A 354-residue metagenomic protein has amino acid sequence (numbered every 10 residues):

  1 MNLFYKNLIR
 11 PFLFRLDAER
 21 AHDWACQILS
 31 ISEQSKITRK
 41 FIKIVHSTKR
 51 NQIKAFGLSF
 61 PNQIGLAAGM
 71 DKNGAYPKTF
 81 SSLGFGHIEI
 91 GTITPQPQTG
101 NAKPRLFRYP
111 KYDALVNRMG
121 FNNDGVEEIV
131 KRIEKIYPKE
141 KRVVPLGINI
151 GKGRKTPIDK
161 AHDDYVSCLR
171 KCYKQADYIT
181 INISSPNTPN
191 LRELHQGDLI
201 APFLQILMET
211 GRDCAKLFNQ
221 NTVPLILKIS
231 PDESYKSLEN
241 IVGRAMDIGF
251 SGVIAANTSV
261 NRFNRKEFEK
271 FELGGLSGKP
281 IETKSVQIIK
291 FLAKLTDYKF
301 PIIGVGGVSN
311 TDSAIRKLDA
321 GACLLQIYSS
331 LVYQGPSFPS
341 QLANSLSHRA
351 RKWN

Functional and structural regions predicted by a protein language model:
D17, L66, I88, I129 (+6 more regions): Conserved, mostly hydrophobic/aromatic
S30, I37-S47, P186-L199, L238-Y298 (+2 more regions): Glycine/Thr-rich beta-alpha phosphate-binding loop at enzyme active sites
G57-G65, K141-N149, D213-E233, K294-G304: Short beta-strand/loop segments at the ligand-binding rim of alpha/beta enzyme cores
N73-S82, E233-D247, K294, Y298 (+1 more regions): Catalytic cores of alpha/beta
G86-Q98, I183-S185, G252-V260, G307-V308 (+1 more regions): Glycine-rich phosphate-binding active-site loops on the catalytic face of alpha/beta enzymes
G91-R142: A gly/proline- and charged-residue-enriched helix-loop-helix capping module
P97-D113, R262-S277, S330-N354: C-terminal helical cap(s) of enzyme catalytic domains, especially alpha/beta-barrels
G153-Y165, E193, L199, I226-D247: Active-site glycine- and acidic-residue-rich loops that bind and position anionic ligands or nucleotide-like cofactors
